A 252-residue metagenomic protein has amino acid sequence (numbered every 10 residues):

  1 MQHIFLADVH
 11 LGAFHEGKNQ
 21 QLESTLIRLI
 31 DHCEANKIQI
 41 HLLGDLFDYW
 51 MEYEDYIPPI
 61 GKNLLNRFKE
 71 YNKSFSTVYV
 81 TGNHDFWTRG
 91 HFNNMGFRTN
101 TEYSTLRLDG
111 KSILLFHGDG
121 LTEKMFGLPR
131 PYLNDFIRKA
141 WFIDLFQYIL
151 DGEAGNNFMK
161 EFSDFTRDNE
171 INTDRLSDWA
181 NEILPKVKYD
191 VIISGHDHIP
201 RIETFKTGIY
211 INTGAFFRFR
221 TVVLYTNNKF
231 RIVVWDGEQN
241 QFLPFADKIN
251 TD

Functional and structural regions predicted by a protein language model:
M1, I27, D236-D252: A structural signal for the main folded, soluble domain(s) of proteins
Q2, L6, L11-L108: Core catalytic region of metal-dependent phosphoesterases/phosphodiesterases, especially metallo-beta-lactamase-like
H10, L106, T122, F217 (+1 more regions): Residue-level detector of flexible, active-site-proximal loop/helix-junction positions within diverse enzyme catalytic
H15-E16, M51-Y53, R89-H91, M125-F126 (+3 more regions): Short glycine-/acidic-enriched loop or helix-start segments at secondary-structure transitions that form or flank
E34-Q39, E70-S74, D109-I113, I143-L150 (+2 more regions): Short C-terminal domain-edge/linker segments immediately following a structured domain
L46-E70, L145-Y148, E161-Y189: N-terminal short leaders/motifs
M95-T101, S112-L114, D119, K124-P131 (+1 more regions): Conserved beta-sheet core of the metallophosphoesterase superfamily
F116-L176: Active-site-proximal loop/helix segment associated with metal-binding centers of metalloenzymes
